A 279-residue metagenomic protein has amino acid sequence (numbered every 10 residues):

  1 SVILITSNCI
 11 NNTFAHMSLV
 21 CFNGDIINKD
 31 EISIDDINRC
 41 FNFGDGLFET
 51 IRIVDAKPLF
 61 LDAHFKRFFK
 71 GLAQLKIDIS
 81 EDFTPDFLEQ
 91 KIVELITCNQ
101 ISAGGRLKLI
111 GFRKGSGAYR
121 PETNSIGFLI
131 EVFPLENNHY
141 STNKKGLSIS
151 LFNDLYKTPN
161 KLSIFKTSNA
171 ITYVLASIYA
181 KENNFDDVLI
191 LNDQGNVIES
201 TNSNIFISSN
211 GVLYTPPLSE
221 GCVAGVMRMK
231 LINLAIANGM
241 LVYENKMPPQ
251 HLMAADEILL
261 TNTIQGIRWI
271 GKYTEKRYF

Functional and structural regions predicted by a protein language model:
F14-E94, C98, G117-F279: Helix-start/capping segments and mature chain N-termini
S102-G111: Ordered, amphipathic secondary-structure segments that act as subunit-interaction surfaces in large macromolecular
